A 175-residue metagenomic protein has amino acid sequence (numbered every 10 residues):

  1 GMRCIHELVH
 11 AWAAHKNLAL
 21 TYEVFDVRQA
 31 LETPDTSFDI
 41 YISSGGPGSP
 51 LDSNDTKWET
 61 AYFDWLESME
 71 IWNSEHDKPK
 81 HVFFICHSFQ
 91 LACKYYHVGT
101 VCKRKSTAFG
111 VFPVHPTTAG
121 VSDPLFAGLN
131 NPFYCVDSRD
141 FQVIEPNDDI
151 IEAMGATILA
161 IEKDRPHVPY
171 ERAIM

Functional and structural regions predicted by a protein language model:
G1-W72: N-terminal beta1-alpha1 cap of cysteine-dependent amidohydrolase-like domains
H15-L20, E75-K80, L129: Short helix-terminating capping/connector loops at secondary-structure junctions
V24, F83-I85, C135-D137: A structural signal for short, well-ordered beta-strand segments and their strand-loop junctions that often border
T33-S37, D77, G128-N130, E152-A153: Flexible, charged surface loops at secondary-structure boundaries
S44, I85-H87, S138, I161: Short His-Asn-centered micro-motif
G48-S122: Cysteine-nucleophile active-site neighborhood
H97-M175: Pocket-forming structural segment of enzyme catalytic cores
